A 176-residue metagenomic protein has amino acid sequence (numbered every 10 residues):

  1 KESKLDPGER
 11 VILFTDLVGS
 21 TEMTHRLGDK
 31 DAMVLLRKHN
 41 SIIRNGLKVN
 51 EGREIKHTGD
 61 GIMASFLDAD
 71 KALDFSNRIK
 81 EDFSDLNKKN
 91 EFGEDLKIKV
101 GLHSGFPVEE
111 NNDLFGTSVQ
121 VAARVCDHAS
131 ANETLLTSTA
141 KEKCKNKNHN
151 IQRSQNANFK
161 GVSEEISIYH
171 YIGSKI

Functional and structural regions predicted by a protein language model:
K1-L5, G173-I176: Intrinsically disordered or compositionally simple regulatory linkers and C-terminal tails in signal-transduction
E2-D82: Catalytic NTP-binding/metal-coordinating core of nucleotidyl cyclase/transferase enzymes
A64-K175: Catalytic beta-strand-to-alpha-helix segment of the class III nucleotidyl cyclase homology domain
